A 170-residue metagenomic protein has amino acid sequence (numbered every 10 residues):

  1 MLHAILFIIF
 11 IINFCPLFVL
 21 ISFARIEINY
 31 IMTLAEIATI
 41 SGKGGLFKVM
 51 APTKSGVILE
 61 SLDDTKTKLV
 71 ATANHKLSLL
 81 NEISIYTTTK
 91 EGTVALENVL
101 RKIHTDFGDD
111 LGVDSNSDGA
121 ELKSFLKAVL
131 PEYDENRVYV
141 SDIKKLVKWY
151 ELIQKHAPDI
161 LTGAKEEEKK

Functional and structural regions predicted by a protein language model:
F7-F10: N-terminal export/membrane-targeting signals
T33-D114: The feature represents the first ordered module of a protein
S117, E121-K170: C-terminal charged interaction modules
